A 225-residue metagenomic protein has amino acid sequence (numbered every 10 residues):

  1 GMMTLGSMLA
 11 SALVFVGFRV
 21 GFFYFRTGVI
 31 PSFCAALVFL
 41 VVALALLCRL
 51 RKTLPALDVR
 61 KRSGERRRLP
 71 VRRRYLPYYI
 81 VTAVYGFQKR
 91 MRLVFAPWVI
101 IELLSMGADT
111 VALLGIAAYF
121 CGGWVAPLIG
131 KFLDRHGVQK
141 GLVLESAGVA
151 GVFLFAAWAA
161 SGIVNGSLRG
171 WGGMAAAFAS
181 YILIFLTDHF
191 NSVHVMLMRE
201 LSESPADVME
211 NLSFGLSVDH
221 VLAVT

Functional and structural regions predicted by a protein language model:
L5-T27, S32, W98, E102-L103 (+1 more regions): Transmembrane alpha-helix termini and helix-breaking/packing motifs in multi-pass membrane transporters
V14, F18, W124-V138: Helix-to-loop junctions at the C-terminal end of transmembrane segments in multipass secondary transporters
V14-F18, L37-D58: C-terminal membrane-cytosol helix-exit motif in multi-pass small-molecule transporters
R51-G86: Juxtamembrane intracellular "pre-TM" segments in multi-pass secondary transporters
V94-V111: Short amphipathic helix-loop junctions that connect adjacent transmembrane helices in Major Facilitator Superfamily/SLC
R135-V149: Cytoplasmic membrane-interface "Motif A"-like loop-to-helix N-cap segments of 12-TM Major Facilitator Superfamily
G148-G170: C-terminal ends and interior cores of transmembrane alpha-helices in multi-pass membrane transporters/permeases
D188-E203: Intracellular juxtamembrane helix-capping segments at the cytosolic ends of symmetry-related transmembrane helices
